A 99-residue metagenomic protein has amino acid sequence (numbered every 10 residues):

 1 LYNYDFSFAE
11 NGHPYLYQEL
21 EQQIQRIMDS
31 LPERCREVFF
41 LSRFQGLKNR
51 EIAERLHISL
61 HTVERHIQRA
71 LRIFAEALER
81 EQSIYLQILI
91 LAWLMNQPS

Functional and structural regions predicted by a protein language model:
D5-R36, L47: Amphipathic alpha-helical segment used for protein-protein interaction
S7, E37, E51-I52, R65 (+3 more regions): A generic "cationic amphipathic patch" detector
F8-P14, A53-I58, P98-S99: Short, charged low-complexity intrinsically disordered segments located at boundaries of structured domains
R26-D29, E33, E37, Q45-R65: Helix-turn-helix DNA-binding module
L56-R80: DNA-recognition helix of helix-turn-helix
R72-S99: C-terminal edge and immediately downstream basic/flexible tail or linker adjoining helix-turn-helix-like DNA-binding
